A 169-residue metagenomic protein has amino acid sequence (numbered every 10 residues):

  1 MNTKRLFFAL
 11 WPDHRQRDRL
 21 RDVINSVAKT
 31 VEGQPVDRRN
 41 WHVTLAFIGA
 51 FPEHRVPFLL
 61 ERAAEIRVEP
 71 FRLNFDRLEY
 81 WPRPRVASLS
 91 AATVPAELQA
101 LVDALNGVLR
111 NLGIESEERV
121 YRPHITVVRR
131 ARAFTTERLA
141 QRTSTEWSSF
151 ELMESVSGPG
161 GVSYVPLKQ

Functional and structural regions predicted by a protein language model:
M1-Q169: Histidine-dependent nucleotide/RNA phosphoesterase domain, centered on the 2H-phosphoesterase fold with its duplicated
